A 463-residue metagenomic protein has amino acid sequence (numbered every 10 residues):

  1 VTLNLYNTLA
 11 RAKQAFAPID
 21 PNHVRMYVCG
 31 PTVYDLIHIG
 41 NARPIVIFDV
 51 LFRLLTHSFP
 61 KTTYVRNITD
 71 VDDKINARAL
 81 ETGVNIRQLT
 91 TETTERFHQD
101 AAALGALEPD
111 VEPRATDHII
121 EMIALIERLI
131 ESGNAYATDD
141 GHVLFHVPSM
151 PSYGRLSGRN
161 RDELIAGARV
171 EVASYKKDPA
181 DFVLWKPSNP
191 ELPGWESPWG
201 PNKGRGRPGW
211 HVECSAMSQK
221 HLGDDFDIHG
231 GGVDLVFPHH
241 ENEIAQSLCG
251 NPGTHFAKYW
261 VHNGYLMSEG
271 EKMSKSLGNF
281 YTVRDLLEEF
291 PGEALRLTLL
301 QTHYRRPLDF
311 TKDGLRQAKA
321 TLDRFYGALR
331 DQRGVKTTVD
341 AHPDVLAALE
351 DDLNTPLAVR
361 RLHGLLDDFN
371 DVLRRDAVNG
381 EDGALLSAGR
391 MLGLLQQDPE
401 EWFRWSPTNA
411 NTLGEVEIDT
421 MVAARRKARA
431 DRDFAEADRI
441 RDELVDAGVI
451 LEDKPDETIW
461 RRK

Functional and structural regions predicted by a protein language model:
V1-Y34, D49, Q99, I120-V335: Alpha-helical recognition segments enriched in aromatics with Gly/Pro capping that present substrate-recognition
A10-K13, I19-L107, W460: N-terminal, positively charged nucleic-acid-binding surface of large information/translation enzymes
P21, E108, T138-D140, D453-E457: Short Gly/Ser/Thr- and Asp/Glu-enriched loop/turn motifs at secondary-structure junctions
P60, N134, V449: Short phosphate-binding/catalytic loops that engage adenosine nucleotides
Y64, P109-P113, H229-G231, R374: Short catalytic-loop micro-motif centered on adjacent basic/acidic residues
I68-D73, T94-F97, L107-M122, D140-S149: Short, glycine/charge-rich beta-strand/loop segments that flank catalytic centers and engage negatively charged groups
K272-S274, G278-K463: Structural preference for alpha-helix termini/caps and helix-kink/transition segments
